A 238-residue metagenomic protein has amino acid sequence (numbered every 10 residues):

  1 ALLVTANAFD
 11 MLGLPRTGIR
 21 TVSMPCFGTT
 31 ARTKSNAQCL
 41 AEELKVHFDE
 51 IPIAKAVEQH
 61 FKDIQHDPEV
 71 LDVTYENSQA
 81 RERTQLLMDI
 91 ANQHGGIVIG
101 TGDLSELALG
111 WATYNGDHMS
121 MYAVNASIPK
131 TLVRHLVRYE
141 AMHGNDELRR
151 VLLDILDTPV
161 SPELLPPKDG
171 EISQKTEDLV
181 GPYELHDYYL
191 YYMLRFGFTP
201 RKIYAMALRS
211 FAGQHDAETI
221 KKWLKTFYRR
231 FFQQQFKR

Functional and structural regions predicted by a protein language model:
A1-R238: ATP/NTP-dependent adenylation/nucleotidyl-transfer catalytic domains that generate, transfer, or process NMP-activated
